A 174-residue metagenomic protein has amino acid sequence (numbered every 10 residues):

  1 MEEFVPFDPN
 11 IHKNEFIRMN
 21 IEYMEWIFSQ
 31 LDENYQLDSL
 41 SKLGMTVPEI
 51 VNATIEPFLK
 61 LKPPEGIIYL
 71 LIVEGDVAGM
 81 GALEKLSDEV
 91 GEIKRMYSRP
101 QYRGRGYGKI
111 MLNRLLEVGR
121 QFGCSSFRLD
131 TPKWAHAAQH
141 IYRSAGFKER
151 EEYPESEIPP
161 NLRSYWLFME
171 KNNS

Functional and structural regions predicted by a protein language model:
E3, F7, R128, P132-S174: C-terminal "cap" of GNAT-fold acetyltransferases
V5-K94, R99-P100, L112-R114, V118 (+2 more regions): Acetyl-CoA-dependent GNAT
E89, S125, Y165: Residue-level signal for beta-strand positions within conserved beta-sheet cores that form or flank
Y102, G106: Glycine-rich phosphate-binding loop
K109: Residues forming the Rossmann-fold NAD(P)(H) cofactor-binding site
G119-T131: Conserved GNAT acetyl-CoA-binding A-motif
